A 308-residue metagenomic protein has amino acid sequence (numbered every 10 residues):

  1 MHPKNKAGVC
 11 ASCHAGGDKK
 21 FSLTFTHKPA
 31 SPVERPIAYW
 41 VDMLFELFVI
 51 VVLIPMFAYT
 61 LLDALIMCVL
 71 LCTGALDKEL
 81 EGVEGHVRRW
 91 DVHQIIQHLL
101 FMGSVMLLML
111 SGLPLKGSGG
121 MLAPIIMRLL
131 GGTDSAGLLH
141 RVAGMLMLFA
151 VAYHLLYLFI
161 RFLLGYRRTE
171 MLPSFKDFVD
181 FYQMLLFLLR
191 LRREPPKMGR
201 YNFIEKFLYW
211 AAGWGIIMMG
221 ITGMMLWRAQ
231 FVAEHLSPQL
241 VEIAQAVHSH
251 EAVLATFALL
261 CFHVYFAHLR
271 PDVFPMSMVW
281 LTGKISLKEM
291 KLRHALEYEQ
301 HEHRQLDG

Functional and structural regions predicted by a protein language model:
M1-K4: Short, flexible, mixed-charge glycine/proline-rich loop motifs that serve as phosphate/nucleic-acid-contacting
A7-S12, K19-G308: Membrane-embedded alpha-helical bundles that constitute the cytochrome b-like, heme-associated redox core of multi-pass
